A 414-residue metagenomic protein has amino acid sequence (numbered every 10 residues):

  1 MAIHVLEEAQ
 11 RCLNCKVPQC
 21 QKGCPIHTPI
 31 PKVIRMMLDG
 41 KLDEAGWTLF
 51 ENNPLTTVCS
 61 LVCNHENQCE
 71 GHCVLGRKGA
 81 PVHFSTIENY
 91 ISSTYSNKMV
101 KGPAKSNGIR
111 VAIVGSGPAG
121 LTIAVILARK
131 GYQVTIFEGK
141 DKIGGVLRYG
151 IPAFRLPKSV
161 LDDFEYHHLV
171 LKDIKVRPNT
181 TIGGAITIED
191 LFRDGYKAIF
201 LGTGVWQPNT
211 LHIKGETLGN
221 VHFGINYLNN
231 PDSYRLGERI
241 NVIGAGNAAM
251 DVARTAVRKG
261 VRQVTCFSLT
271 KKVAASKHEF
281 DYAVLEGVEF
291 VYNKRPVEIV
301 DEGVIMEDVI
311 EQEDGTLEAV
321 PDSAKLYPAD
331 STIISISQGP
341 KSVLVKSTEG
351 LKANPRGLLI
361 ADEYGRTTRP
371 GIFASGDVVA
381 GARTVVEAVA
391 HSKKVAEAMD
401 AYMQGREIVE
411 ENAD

Functional and structural regions predicted by a protein language model:
M1-R110, K158, L201-T217, R295 (+8 more regions): Ferredoxin-type iron-sulfur electron-transfer modules and their immediate structural context
H27-D39, T48-F50, H72, R77-V82 (+6 more regions): Beta1-alpha1 glycine-rich phosphate/pyrophosphate-binding loop at the start of Rossmann-like nucleotide-binding domains
E88-A104, Y166-K172, V176-G184, Q207-K259 (+2 more regions): Glycine-rich dinucleotide-binding loop and its adjacent helix/turn
R110, Q133, G237-R239, G371: Residues that mark the start of a beta-strand
G115-P118, G244-G246, D377: Glycine-rich Rossmann-fold phosphate-binding loop(s) that bind the pyrophosphate of adenine dinucleotide cofactors
G183-D194, I199, D301-A324: Conserved beta-strand-loop-beta-strand element in the redox core of flavoprotein oxidoreductases
T217-G237, L317-P321, Y327-A382: FAD-site-proximal beta/loop scaffold in flavoenzymes
